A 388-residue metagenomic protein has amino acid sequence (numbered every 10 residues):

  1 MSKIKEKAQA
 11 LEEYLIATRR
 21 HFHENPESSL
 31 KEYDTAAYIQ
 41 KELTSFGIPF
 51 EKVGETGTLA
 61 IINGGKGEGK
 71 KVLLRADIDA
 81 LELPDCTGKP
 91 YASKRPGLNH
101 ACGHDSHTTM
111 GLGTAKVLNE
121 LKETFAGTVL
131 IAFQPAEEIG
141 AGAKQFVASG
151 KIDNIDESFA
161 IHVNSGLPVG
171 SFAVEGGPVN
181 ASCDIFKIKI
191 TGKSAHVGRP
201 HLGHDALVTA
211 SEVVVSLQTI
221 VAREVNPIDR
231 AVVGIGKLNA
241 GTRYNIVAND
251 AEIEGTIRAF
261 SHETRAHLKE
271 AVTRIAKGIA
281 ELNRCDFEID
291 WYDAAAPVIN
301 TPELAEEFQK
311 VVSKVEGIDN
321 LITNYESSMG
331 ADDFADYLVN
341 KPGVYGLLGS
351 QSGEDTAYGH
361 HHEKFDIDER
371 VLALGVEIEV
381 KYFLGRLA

Functional and structural regions predicted by a protein language model:
S2-H100, T109, G113-F125: Acidic/His- and Gly-rich active-site-bordering loop/insert found across diverse amide/peptide-bond hydrolases
F22, L74, H104, I131 (+7 more regions): Divalent metal-coordination and catalytic microenvironments
E27, D77-D79, A136, N164 (+3 more regions): Active-site beta-loop-alpha junctions enriched in small/polar residues
E32, L81-L83, G88-N99, D105-S106 (+3 more regions): Histidine/acidic-residue-rich, glycine-tolerant segments that coordinate divalent metal ions
K70-L73, T128-L130, D156-F159, S211 (+3 more regions): Structural motif
L73-R75, P84, F186, Y345-Q351: Non-cysteine beta-strand/loop elements that form the S-adenosyl-L-methionine
S211-A388: Metal-dependent amide/peptide-bond hydrolase catalytic core, centered on the "pita-bread" metallohydrolase fold
